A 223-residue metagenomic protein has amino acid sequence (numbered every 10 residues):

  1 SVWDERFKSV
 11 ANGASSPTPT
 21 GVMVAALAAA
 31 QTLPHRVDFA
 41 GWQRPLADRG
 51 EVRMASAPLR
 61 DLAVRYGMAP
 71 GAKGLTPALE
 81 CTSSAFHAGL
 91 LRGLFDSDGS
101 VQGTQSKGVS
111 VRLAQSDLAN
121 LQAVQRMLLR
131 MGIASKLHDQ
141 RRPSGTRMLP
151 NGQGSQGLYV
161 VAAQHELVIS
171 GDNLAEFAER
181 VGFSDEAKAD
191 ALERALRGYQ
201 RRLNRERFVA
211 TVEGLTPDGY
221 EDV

Functional and structural regions predicted by a protein language model:
S1-V223: Internal intein/HINT superfamily modules and their associated LAGLIDADG
